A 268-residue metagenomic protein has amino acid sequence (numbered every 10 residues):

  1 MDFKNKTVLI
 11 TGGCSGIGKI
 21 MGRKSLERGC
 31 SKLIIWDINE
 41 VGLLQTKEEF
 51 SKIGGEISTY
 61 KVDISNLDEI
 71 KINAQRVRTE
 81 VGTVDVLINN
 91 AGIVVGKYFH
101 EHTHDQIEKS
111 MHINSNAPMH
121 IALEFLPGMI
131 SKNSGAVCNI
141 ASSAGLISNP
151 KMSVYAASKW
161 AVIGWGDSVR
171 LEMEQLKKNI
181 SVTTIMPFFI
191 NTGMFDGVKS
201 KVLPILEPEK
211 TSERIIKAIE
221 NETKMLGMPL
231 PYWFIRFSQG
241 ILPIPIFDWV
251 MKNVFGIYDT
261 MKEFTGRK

Functional and structural regions predicted by a protein language model:
D2-I34: Canonical Rossmann dinucleotide-binding motif of NAD(H)/NADP(H)-dependent dehydrogenases/reductases, specifically
C30-Q45: Conserved glycine-rich Rossmann-like NAD(P)H-binding loop of the short-chain dehydrogenase/reductase
E40-V41, K61-I72, H104: The beta1-alpha1 cofactor-binding region of Rossmann-like NAD(H)/NADP(H)-dependent oxidoreductases
Y98-F99, T103-K109: Substrate-binding pocket helix/loop in short-chain dehydrogenase/reductase
A122, S158: Active-site helix of classical SDR
S142: Residue(s) in the substrate-gating loop at a strand-loop-helix junction that position the organic substrate next
T184, S200-R236: C-terminal helical subdomain
